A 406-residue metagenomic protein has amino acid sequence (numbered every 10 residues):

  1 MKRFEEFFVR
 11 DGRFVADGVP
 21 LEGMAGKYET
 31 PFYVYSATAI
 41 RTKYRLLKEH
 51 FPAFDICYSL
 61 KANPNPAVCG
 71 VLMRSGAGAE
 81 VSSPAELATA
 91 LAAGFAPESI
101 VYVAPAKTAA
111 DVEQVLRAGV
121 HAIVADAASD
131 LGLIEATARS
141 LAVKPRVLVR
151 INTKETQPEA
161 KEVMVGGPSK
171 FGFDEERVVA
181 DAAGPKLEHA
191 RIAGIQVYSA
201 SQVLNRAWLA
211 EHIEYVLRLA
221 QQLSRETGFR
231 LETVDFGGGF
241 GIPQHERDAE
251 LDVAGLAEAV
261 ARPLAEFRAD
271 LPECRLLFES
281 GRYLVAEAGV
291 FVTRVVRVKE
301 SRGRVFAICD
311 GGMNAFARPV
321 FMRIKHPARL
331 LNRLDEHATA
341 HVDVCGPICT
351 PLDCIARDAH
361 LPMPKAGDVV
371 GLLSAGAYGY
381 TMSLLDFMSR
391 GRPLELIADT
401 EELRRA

Functional and structural regions predicted by a protein language model:
M1-P145, L187, R191, R225 (+3 more regions): A charged N-terminal "starter" segment
K2-R3, T153-R297, M388-R390: Active-site loop/helix belt of alpha/beta enzymes
A39, N63, E86, K107 (+12 more regions): Short, glycine-/Ser/Thr-/acidic-enriched flexible segments
I40, K61, S83, V115 (+7 more regions): Conserved, mostly hydrophobic/aromatic
C69, A92, V112-R117, I134-T137 (+6 more regions): Short acidic, glycine/serine/threonine-rich loops at helix termini
G78-E80, V101, V124, L148-R150 (+8 more regions): Structured core elements
K144-T156: Glycine-rich, aromatic-flanked loop segments that form ligand/cofactor-binding clefts across common enzyme folds
A259, E273-A406: Charged (often Lys/Glu-rich) extended helix/loop segments that serve as interaction or gating elements
